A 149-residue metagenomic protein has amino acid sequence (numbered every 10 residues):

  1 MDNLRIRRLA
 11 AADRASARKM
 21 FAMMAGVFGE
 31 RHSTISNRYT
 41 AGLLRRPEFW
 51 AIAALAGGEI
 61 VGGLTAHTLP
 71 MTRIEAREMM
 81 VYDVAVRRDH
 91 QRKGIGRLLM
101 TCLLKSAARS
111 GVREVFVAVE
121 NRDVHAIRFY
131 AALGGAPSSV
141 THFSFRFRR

Functional and structural regions predicted by a protein language model:
L4-K19: A short beta-loop-alpha structural element at the N-terminal edge of CoA-dependent acyl/N-acetyltransferase catalytic
R18-G42: Conserved GNAT-fold acetyl-CoA-binding loop/helix
G42-A53, M80: A short helix-loop-beta-strand connector motif used in the catalytic cores of GNAT acetyltransferases and, in some
A53, E59-T68, M80, A85: Conserved beta-strand in the GNAT
L69-V81, Q91, A136-S139: A conserved beta-turn-beta hairpin within the catalytic core of GNAT-like acetyltransferases that forms part
R92-K105, A132: Conserved acetyl-CoA-binding loop-helix of GNAT-fold acetyltransferases
R97, R109, N121-S139, F145: Conserved active-site alpha-helix within GNAT-family acetyltransferase domains
A108-A118: Conserved GNAT acetyl-CoA-binding A-motif
